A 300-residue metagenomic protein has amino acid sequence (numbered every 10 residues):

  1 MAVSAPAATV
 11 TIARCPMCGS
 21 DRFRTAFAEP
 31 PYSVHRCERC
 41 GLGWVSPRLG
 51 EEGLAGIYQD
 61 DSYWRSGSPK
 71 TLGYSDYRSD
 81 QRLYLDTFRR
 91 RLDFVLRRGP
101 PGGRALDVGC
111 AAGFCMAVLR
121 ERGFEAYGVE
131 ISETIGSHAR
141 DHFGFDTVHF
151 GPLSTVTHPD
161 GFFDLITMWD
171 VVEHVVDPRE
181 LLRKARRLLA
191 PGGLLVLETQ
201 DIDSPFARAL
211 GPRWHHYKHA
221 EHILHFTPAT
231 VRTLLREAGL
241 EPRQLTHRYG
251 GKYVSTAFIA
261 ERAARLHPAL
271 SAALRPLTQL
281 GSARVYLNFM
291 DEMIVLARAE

Functional and structural regions predicted by a protein language model:
M1-W169, R179-R183, Q244-R248, I259-A263 (+1 more regions): Conserved N-terminal segment of class I S-adenosyl-L-methionine
D170, H174: A short His-aromatic
V176-E180, A207: Short N-terminal helix/helix-N-cap motif within the alpha/beta-hydrolase-1
R179-L194: A short glycine-rich, Lys/Arg-flanked "PGG" loop and its adjoining helix->strand segment in the class I
L197-L224, A229-L235, F258-E261: Short, glycine-/aromatic-enriched active-site segment of Class I SAM-dependent methyltransferases
D203-P205, Y249-K252: Feature marks short, surface-exposed loop/turn motifs that line or immediately flank catalytic pockets and channel
G211-W214, G251-E300: Membrane-proximal basic amphipathic "stem/tether" segments
